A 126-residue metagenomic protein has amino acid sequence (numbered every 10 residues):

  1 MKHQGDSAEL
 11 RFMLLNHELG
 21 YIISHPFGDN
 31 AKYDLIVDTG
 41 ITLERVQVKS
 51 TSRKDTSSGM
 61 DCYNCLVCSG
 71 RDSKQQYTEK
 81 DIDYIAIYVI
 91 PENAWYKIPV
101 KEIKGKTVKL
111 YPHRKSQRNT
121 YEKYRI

Functional and structural regions predicted by a protein language model:
M1-S24: Acidic-basic catalytic patches of nuclease active cores, encompassing PD-(D/E)XK and other metal-cofactor nuclease
L15, H25-F27, V37, Q76-Y77: Short secondary-structure boundary/capping segments within folded domains
L15, Y21, E44, C65-Q76 (+1 more regions): Conserved functional hotspots at enzyme active or ligand-binding sites that engage polyanionic ligands
N16, L35-V37, E44-S50: Conserved catalytic cores of phosphodiester-cleaving nucleases, focusing on short active-site segments
D29-K32: Short acidic/glycine-enriched loop/turn segments that link adjacent beta-strands
T39-I41, P91: A generic beta-sheet turn/junction motif
K49-W95: Catalytic cores of nucleic-acid endonucleases
E92, Y96-I126: Non-catalytic C-terminal interaction segments of nucleic acid-processing enzymes
